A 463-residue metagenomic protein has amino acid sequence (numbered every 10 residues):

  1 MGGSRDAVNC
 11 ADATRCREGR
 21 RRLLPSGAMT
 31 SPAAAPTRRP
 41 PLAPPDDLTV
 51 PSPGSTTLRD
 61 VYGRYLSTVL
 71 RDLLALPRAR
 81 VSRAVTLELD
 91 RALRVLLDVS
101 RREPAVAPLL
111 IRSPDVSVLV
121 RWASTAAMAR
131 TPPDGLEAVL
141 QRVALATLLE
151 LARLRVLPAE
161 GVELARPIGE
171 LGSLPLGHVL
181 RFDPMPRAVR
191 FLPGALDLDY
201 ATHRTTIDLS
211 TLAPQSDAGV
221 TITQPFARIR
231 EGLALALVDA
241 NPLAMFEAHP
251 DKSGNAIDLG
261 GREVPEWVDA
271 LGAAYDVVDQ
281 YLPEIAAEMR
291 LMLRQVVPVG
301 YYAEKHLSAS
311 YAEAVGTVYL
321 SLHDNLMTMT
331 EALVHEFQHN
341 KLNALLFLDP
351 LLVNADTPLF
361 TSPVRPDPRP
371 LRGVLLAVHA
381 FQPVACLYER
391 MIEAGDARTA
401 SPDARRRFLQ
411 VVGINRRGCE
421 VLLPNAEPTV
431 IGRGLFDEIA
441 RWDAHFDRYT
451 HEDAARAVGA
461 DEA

Functional and structural regions predicted by a protein language model:
C16, R20-Q295, Q410-A463: Type-3 copper protein
A240-H249, Q295-L307, A312, A344: Extended, well-ordered protein cores
I257-V268, Y319-A332, P366-A377: Short, charged/polar micro-motifs that form catalytic or ligand-binding hotspots
A274-V277, Y281, A286-S310, H323 (+1 more regions): Metalloprotease/metallohydrolase-associated module, dominated by Zn2+-dependent proteases
Q280-P283, L291, K305-L307, V315-G316 (+2 more regions): Polybasic, glycine- and aromatic-enriched phosphate-binding surface used to engage nucleic acids
E313, H323-A332, N340-R369: Post-HEXXH active-site segment of zinc metalloproteases
